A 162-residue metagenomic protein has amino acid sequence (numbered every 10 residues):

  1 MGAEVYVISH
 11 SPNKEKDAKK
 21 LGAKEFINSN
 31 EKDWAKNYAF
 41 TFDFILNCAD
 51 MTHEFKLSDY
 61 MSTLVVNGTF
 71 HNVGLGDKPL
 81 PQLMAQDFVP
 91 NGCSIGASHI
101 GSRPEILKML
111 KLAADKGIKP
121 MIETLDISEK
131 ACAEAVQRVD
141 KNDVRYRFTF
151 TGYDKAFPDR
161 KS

Functional and structural regions predicted by a protein language model:
M1-L57: Adenosine-nucleotide cofactor-binding segment
S11, G76, G101: Residues in the short beta-alpha loop(s) of Rossmann-like NAD(P)-binding domains
N30, G74, H99: Residues at the C-termini of beta-strands that transition into short coil/loop
M51-T52, G76-D77, K155-A156: Short glycine-rich anion-binding loops that position phosphate/pyrophosphate groups of nucleotides and phosphorylated
S58, R103-S162: C-terminal hydrophobic helical "lid"/dimerization subdomain of Rossmann-like NAD(P)H-dependent oxidoreductases
T63-V66: Helix-to-beta-strand junctions that scaffold the AdoMet/dcAdoMet cofactor pocket in Class I SAM-dependent enzymes
G68-H71, Q82-E123: Rossmann-fold dehydrogenase core element
